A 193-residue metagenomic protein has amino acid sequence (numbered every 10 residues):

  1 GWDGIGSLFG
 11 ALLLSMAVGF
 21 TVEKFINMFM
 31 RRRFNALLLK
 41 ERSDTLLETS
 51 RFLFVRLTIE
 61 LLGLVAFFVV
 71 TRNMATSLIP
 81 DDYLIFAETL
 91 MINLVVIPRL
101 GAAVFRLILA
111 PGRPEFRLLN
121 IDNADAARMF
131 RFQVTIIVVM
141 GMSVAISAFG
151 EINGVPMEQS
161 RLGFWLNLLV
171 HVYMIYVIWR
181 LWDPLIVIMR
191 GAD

Functional and structural regions predicted by a protein language model:
G4-D193: Hydrophobic/aromatic interaction determinants used to assemble and anchor large protein complexes
